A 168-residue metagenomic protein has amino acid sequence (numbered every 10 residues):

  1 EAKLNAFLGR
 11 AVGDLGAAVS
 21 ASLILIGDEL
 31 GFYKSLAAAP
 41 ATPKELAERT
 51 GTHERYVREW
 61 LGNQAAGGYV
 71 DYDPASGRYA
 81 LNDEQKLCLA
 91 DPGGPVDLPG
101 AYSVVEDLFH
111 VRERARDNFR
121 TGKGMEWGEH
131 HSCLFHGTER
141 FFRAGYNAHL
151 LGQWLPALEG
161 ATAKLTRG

Functional and structural regions predicted by a protein language model:
A2, F7-A41, E45-G51, R58-G168: Conserved Class I S-adenosyl-L-methionine-dependent methyltransferase catalytic core
